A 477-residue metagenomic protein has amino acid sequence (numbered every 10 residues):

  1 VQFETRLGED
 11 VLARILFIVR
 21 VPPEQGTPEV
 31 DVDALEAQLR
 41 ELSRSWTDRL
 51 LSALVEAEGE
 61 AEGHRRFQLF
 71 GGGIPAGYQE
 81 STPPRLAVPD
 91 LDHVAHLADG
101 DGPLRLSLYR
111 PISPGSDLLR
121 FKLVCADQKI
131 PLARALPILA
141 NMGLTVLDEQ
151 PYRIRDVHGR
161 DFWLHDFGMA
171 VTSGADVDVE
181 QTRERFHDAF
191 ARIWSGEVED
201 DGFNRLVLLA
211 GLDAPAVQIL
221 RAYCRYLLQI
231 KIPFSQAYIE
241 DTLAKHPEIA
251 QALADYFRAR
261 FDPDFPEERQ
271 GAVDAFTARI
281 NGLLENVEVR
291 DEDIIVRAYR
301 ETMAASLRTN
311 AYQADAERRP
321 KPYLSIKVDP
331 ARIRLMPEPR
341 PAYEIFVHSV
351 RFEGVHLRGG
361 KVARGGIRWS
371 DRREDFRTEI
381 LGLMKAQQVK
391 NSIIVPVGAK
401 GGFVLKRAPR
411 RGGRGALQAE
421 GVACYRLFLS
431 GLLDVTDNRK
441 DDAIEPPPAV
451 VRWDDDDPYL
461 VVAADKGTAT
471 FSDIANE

Functional and structural regions predicted by a protein language model:
V1-E353, K361-S370, G415-N438, Y459: Non-catalytic interaction/regulatory segments
V362-E477: Metallocofactor- and cofactor-centric catalytic cores in central/energy metabolism, strongly enriched
